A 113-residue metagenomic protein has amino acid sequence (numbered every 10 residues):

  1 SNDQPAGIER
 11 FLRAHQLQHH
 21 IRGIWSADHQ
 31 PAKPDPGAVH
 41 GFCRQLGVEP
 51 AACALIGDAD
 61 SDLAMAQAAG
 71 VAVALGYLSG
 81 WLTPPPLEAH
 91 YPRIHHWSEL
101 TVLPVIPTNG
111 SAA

Functional and structural regions predicted by a protein language model:
S1: Conserved phosphate-coupling serine/threonine residues in phosphotransfer and NTP-handling enzymes
Q4-P5, E9-A113: Asp-based, Mg2+/Mn2+-dependent phosphohydrolase catalytic module
